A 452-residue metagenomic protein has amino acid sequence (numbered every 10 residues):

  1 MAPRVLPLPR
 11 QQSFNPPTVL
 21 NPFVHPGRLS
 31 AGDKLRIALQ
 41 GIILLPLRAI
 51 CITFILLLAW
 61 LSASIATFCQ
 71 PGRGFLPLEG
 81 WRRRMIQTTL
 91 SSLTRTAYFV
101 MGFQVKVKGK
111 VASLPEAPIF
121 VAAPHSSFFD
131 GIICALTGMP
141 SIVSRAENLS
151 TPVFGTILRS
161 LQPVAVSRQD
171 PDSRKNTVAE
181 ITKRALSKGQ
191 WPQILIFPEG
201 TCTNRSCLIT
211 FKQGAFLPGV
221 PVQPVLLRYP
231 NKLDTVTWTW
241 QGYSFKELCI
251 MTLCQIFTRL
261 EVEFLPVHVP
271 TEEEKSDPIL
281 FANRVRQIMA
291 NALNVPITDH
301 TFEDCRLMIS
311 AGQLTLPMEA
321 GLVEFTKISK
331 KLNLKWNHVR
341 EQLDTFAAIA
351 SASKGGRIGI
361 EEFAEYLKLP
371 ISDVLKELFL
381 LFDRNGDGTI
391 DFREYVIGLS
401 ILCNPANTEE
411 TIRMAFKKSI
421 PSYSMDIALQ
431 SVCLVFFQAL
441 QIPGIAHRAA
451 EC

Functional and structural regions predicted by a protein language model:
M1-G32, R306, A449: Extended, low-complexity, polar regulatory segments
H25-A59: Membrane-interface recognition of transmembrane alpha-helix starts, especially the cytoplasmic loop-to-helix transition
I37, V105-G109, L114-A117, S126-D130 (+11 more regions): Eukaryotic intrinsically disordered and solvent-exposed regulatory patches
L44, C51, Q104-K106, F120-A122 (+9 more regions): Beta-strand cores of modular interaction/reader domains in eukaryotic scaffold and signaling proteins, especially PDZ
W60-L93, Y98-Q104, S113-P171: Catalytic core of membrane glycerolipid acyltransferases/transacylases, capturing the structured, soluble-facing
M85-T89, R95, R145-L186, Q193-L195 (+3 more regions): Conserved, structured regulatory domains from eukaryotic proteins
P152-L161, Q190-Q193, G200, N204-L280 (+2 more regions): A cross-family acyltransferase "interaction/gating" segment
K327-Y366, S372-S400, E409-S424, L429 (+1 more regions): Primarily EF-hand calcium-binding motifs
